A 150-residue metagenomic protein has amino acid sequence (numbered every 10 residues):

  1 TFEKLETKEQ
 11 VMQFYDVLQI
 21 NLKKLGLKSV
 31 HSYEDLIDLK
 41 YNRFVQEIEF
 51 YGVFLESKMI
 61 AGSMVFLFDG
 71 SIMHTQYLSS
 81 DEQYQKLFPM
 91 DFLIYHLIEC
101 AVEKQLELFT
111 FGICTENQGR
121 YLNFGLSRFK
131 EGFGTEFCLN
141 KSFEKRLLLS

Functional and structural regions predicted by a protein language model:
T1-Y84, C100: A conserved beta-strand-loop-helix scaffold within acyl/acetyltransferase catalytic domains
L39, L93, L97, L126-K130: A general structural detector for well-ordered alpha-helical segments in enzyme core domains, enriched
Y41, Y84-F88, N117-N123: Accessory, usually C-terminal, subdomains that scaffold auxiliary metal cofactors
Q85-A101: Conserved acetyl-CoA-binding loop-helix of GNAT-fold acetyltransferases
K104-S150: Active-site/acyl-donor-binding loops of N-acyltransferases
